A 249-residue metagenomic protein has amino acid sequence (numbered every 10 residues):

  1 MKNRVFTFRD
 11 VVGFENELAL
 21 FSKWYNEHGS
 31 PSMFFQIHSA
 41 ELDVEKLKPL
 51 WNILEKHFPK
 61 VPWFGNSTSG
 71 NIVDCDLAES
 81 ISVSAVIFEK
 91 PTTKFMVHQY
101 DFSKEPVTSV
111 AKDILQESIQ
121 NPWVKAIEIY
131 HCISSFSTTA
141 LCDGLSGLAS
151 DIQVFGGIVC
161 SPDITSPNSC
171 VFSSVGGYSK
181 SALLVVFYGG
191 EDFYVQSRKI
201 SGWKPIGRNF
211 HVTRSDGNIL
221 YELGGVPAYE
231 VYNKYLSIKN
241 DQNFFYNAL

Functional and structural regions predicted by a protein language model:
M1-H57, V61-P62, N66-A126, Y130-L249: Small-residue-enriched flexible segments
